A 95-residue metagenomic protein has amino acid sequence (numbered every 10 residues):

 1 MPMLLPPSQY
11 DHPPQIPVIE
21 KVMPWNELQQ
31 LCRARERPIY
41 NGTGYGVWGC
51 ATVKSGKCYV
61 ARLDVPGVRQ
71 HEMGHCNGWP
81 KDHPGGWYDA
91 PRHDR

Functional and structural regions predicted by a protein language model:
M1-G49: N-terminal secretory signal peptides
R35-T43, V47, Y59-G67, W79-R95: Post-HEXXH active-site segment of zinc metalloproteases
V53-C58: Acidic/histidine-rich, surface-exposed loop or edge segments in extracytoplasmic proteins
M73-G78: Short active-site segment of divalent metal-dependent hydrolases/proteases that encodes the spacing between
